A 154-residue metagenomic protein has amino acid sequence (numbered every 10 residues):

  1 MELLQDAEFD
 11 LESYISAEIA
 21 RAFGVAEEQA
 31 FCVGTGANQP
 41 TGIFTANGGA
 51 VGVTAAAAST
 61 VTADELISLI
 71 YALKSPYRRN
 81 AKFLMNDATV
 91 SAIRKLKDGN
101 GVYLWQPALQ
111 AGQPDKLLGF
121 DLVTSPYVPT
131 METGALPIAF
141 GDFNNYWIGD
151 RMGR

Functional and structural regions predicted by a protein language model:
M1-R154: Structured, hydrophobic secondary-structure cores that serve as assembly/anchoring elements
